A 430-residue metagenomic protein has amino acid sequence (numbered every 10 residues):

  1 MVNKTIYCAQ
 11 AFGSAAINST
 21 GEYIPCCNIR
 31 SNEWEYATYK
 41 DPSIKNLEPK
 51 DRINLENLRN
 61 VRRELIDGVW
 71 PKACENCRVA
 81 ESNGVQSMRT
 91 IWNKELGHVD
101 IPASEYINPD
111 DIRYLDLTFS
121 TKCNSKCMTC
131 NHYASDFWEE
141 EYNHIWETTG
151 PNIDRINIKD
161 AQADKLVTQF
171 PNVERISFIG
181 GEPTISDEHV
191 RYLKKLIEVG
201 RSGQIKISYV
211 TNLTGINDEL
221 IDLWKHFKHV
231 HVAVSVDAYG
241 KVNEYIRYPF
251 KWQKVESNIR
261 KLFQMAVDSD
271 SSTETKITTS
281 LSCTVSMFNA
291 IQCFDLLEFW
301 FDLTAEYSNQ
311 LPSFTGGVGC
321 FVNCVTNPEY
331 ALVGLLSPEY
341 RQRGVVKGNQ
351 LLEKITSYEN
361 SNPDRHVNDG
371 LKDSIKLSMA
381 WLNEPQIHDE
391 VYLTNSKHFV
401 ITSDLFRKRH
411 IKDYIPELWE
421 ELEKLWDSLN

Functional and structural regions predicted by a protein language model:
M1-I44, T118, K225-H226, S235-N430: Radical SAM enzyme [4Fe-4S]-AdoMet core and its adjacent flexible, acidic and glycine-rich loops/tails across
Q10, I24-N28, W70-S82, K122-H132: Local cysteine-cluster metal-coordination motifs and their immediate loop/turn environment, predominantly Fe-S cluster
G13-A16, N54-D67, D111-T118: Short, intrinsically disordered, charge-biased short linear motifs at domain edges
I29-V79: Membrane-interface junctions of multi-pass transporters
R30-D41, E81-I91, A134-E141: Iron-sulfur (Fe-S) cluster-binding segments and ferredoxin-like electron-carrier domains, especially [2Fe-2S]
N83-R113, C123-S125, N157: Recognition helices and adjacent regulatory flanks at domain boundaries
I112-K122, Y133-I158, P171-D187, V199-N217 (+3 more regions): Core AdoMet radical
E147-A161, P171-I176, L193, I197-E198 (+5 more regions): Eukaryote-biased activation of long, low-complexity terminal tails and linkers
